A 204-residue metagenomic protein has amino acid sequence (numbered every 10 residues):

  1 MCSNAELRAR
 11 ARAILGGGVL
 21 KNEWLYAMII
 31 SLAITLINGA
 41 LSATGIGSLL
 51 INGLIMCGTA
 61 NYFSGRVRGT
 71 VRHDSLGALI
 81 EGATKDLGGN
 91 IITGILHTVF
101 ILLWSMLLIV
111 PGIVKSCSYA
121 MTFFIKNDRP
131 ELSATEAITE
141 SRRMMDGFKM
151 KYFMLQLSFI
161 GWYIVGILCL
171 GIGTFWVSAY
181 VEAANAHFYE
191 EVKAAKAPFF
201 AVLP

Functional and structural regions predicted by a protein language model:
M1-P204: Hydrophobic alpha-helical membrane segments
